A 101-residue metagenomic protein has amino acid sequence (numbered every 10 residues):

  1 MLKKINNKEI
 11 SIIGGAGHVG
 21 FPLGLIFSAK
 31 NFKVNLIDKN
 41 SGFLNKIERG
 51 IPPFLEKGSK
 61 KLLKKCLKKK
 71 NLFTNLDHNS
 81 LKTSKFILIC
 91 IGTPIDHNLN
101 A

Functional and structural regions predicted by a protein language model:
M1-A101: Structural/interface elements that position substrates and couple domains in central-metabolism enzymes
